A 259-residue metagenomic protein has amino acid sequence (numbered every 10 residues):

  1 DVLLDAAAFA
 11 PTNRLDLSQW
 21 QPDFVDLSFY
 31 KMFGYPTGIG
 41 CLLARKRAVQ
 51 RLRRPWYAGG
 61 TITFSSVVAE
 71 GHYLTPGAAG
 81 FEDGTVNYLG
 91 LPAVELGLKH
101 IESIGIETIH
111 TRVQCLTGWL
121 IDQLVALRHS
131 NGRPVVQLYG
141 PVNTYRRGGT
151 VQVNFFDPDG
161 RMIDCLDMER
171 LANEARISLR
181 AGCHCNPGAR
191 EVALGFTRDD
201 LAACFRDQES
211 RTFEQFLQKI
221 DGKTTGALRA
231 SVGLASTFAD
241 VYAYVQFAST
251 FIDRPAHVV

Functional and structural regions predicted by a protein language model:
D1-V259: Pyridoxal 5′-phosphate
